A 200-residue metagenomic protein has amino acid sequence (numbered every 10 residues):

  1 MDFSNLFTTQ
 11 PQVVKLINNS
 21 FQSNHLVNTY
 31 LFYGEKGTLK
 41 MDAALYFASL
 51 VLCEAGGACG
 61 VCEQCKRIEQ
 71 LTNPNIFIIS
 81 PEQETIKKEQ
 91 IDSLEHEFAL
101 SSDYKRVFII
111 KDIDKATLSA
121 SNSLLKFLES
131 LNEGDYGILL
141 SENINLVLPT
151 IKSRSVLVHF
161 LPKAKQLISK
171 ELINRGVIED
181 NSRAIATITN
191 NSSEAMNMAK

Functional and structural regions predicted by a protein language model:
M1-L50, E63-R67, E133-Y136, N143-K200: Charged, glycine-rich active-site and insertion segments that engage polyanionic ligands
M1-S119, K126-E129: Clamp-loader machinery-focused feature within the broader ASCE/P-loop NTPase space
V107-K111, L124, D135-E142: Structural recognition of the conserved hydrophobic beta-strand(s) that form the central parallel beta-sheet of P-loop
